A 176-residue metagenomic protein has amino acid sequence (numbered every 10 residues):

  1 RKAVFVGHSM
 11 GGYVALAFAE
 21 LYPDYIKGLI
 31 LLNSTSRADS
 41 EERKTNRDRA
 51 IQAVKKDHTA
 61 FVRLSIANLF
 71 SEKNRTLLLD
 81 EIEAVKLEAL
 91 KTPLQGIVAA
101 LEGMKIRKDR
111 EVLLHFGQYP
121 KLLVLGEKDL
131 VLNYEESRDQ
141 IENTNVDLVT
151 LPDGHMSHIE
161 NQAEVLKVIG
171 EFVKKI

Functional and structural regions predicted by a protein language model:
R1, F116-G117, F172, I176: Glycine-rich phosphate-binding loop signature in dinucleotide/nucleotide-binding domains
R1-S40: Conserved hydrolase catalytic core segment
A19-L21, R43-R47, E136-Q140, A163-L166: Short, glycine/charged-enriched secondary-structure capping and boundary segments
R37, K55, L90, I106 (+2 more regions): Nucleotide-sugar-dependent glycosyltransferase donor-binding/catalytic pocket residues
D39-T45, D57-F116: Conserved alpha/beta-hydrolase catalytic His-Asp/Glu region
L78, L94, Y134, I159-Q162: Conserved loop-to-helix N-cap of the C-terminal "lid" that shapes the substrate pocket in Rossmann-like
F116-I159: Conserved loop-alpha-helix segment in the C-terminal half of the alpha/beta-hydrolase fold that carries the catalytic
I159-V173: Post-His helix in hydrolase/transferase enzymes
